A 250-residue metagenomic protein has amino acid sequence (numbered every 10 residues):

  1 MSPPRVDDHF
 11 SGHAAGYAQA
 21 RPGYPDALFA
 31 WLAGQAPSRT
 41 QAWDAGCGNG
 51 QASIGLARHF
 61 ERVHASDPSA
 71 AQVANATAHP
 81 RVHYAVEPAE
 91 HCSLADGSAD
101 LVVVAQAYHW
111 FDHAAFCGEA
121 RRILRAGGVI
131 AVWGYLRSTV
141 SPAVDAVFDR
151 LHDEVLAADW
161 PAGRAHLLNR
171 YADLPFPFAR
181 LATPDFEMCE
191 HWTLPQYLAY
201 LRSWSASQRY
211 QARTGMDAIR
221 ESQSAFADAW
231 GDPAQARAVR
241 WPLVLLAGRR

Functional and structural regions predicted by a protein language model:
M1-G12: N-terminal, positively charged/glycine-rich alpha-helical extensions of SAM-dependent methyltransferases
S11-P22: Class I SAM-dependent methyltransferase Rossmann-like catalytic core, especially the SAM/SAH-binding loop
P22-T40: Conserved alpha-helix/loop element of class I SAM-dependent methyltransferases that forms part of the SAM/SAH-binding
W43, N49-H91: Class I SAM-dependent methyltransferase SAM/SAH-binding core
E90-L101: A short acidic, Gly/Pro-enriched loop at the edge of an enzyme's catalytic core that lines a small-molecule cofactor
F111-E119: A short, conserved alpha-helix within the catalytic core of class I
R121, R125-W192: Conserved catalytic/acceptor-binding region of the Class I
N169-R250: Conserved Class I S-adenosyl-L-methionine
